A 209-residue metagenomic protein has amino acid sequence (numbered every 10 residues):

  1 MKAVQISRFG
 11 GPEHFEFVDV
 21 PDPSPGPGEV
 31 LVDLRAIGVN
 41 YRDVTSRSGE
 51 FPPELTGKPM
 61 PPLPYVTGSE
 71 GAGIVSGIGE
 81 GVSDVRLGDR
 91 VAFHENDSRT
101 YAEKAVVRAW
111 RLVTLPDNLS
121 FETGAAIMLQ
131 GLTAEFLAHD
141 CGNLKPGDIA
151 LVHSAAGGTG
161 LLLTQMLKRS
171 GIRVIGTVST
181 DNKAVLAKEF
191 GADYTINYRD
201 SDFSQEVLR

Functional and structural regions predicted by a protein language model:
K2, E16-D19, D33, A72-I74 (+1 more regions): Residues located in well-ordered beta-strands
G11, V20-A72: N-terminal glycine-rich beta->alpha transition that marks the start or flank of a dinucleotide-binding site
G71-D97, G171: A glycine-/small-residue-rich N-terminal strand-loop-strand element that serves as the cofactor-binding glycine loop
E95-A109: A structural motif shared across PLP-dependent enzymes of the aminotransferase-like
D117-D140, P146, H153-A156, Y194: A glycine-rich, Thr/Ser-enriched phosphate-binding loop motif common to dinucleotide/cofactor-binding enzymes
G160-L161: N-terminal Rossmann-fold NAD(P) dinucleotide-binding loop
K168-R209: Adenosine-nucleotide cofactor-binding segment
